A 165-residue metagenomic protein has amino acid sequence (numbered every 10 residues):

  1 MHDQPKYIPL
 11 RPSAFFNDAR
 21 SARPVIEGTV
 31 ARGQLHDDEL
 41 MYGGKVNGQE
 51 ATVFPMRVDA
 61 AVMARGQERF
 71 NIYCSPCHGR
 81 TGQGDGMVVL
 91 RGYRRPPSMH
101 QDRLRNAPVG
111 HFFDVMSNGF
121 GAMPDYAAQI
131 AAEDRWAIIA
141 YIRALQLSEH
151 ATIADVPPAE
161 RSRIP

Functional and structural regions predicted by a protein language model:
H2-A61, I130-Y141: Periplasmic c-type cytochrome electron-transfer domains
D3, G79, Q101: Phosphate-coordinating loops and pocket residues in cytosolic domains that bind phosphorylated ligands
P5, T81, F120, Q146-E149: A general structural signal marking secondary-structure boundaries and capping sites
L10, E39, S75, G121 (+1 more regions): A generic secondary-structure boundary signal that marks alpha-helix termini
F16, L90-G92: Short, glycine/charged-enriched secondary-structure capping and boundary segments
D59-Q83, V89, P96, H111 (+2 more regions): Sequence/structural segment immediately N-terminal to covalent heme-attachment motifs in c-type and related
N71, V88, P96, R103-V109 (+1 more regions): Flexible coil segments in periplasmic/lumen-exposed cytochrome c-class electron-transfer proteins
